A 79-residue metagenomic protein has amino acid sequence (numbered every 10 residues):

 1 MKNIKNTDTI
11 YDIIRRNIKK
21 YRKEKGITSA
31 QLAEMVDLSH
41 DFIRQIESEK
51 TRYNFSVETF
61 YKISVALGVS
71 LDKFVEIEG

Functional and structural regions predicted by a protein language model:
M1-E24: A short, Lys/Arg-rich alpha-helix, primarily the initiator
I18, L32-A33, I43-I46, F74: Conserved hydrophobic/aromatic packing and binding residues within compact polymer-binding modules
K23, E34, V65: Alpha-helical residues within the helix-turn-helix
T28, S39-F42, S56, S70: Short coil turns linking two alpha-helices in DNA-binding domains
D37-Y53: Recognition helix of helix-turn-helix/homeodomain-like DNA-binding domains that insert into the DNA major groove
K50-V65: Short, basic-rich loop-to-helix N-cap that marks the start of a DNA-contacting helix
G68-G79: Short C-terminal boundary/hinge segments that cap the last helix of small helical domains
